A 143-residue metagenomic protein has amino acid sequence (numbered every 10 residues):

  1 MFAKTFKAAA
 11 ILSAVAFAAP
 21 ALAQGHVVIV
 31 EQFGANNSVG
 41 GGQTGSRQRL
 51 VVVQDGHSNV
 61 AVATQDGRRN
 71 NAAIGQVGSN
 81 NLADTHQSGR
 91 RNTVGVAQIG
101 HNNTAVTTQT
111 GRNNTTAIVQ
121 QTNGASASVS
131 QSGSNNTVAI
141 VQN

Functional and structural regions predicted by a protein language model:
M1-A9: Bacterial N-terminal signal peptides that target proteins for export
A9-A16: Bacterial N-terminal signal peptides
A18-P20: N-terminal signal peptide c-region/cleavage motif recognized by signal peptidases
Q24-N143: Low-complexity repeat regions of mature extracellularly deployed or surface/particle-associated proteins
